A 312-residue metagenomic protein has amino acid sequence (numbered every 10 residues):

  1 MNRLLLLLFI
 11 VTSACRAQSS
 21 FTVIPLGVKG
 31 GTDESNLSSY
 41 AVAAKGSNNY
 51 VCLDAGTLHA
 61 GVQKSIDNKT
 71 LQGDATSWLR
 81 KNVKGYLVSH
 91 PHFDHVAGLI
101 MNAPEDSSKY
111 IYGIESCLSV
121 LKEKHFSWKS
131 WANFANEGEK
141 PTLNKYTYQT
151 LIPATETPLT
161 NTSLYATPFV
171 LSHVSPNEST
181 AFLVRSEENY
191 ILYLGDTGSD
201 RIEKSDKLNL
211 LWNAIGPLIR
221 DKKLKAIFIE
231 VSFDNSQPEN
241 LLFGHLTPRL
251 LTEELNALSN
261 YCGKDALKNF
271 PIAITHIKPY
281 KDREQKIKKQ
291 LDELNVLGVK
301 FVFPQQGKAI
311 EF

Functional and structural regions predicted by a protein language model:
M1-S20: Bacterial Sec-dependent N-terminal signal peptides
S20, S116-S179, V296-E311: Metallo-beta-lactamase
V23, Y40, D54, H90 (+6 more regions): Divalent metal-coordination and catalytic microenvironments
T32-L87, A97-P104, E203, K207-I215: Pre-active-site segment of Zn-dependent metallo-hydrolases
S39-A43, T150-R220: Catalytic core of the metallo-beta-lactamase
C52-G56, N82-D94, Y112-I114, Y193-D196 (+3 more regions): Active-site neighborhood of phospho(di)ester-bond hydrolases with catalytic His/Asp-centered motifs
D74-T142: Active-site HxH/HxHxD metal-binding segment of metal-dependent hydrolases
D200-Q305: Cap/insert and terminal regions of metallo-dependent hydrolase folds
